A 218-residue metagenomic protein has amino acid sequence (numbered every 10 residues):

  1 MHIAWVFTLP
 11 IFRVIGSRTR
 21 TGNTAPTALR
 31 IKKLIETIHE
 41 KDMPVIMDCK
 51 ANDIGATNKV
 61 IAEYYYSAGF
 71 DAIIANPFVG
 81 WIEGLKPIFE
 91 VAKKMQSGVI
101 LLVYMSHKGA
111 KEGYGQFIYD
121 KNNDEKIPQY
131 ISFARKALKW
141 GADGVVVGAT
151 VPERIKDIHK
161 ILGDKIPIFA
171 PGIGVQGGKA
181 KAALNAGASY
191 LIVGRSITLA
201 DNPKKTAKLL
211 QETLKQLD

Functional and structural regions predicted by a protein language model:
M1, F7, V14, E36 (+13 more regions): Catalytic-site microenvironment of enzymes that process N-acetyl-hexosamine-containing cell-wall polysaccharides
M1-K33: Glycine-rich, proline-tolerant flexible connector loops at the mouths of alpha/beta enzymes
W5-F7, V45-C49, I73-A75, V99-V103 (+3 more regions): Hydrophobic faces of well-ordered beta-strands that scaffold small-molecule active sites in alpha/beta enzyme cores
P10-F12, R18-R20, K50-I54, N76-F78 (+4 more regions): Active-site beta-loop-alpha junctions enriched in small/polar residues
T21-T37, I54-V60, P77-S97, A149-L162 (+2 more regions): Active-site-adjacent beta->alpha loops and helix N-cap segments on the catalytic face of soluble alpha/beta enzymes
K50-V146: Conserved anion-binding
V145, A149-I197: A C-terminal functional module that forms or caps the active site or interfaces directly with catalytic machinery
K181-A188, R195-D218: C-terminal helical cap(s) of enzyme catalytic domains, especially alpha/beta-barrels
